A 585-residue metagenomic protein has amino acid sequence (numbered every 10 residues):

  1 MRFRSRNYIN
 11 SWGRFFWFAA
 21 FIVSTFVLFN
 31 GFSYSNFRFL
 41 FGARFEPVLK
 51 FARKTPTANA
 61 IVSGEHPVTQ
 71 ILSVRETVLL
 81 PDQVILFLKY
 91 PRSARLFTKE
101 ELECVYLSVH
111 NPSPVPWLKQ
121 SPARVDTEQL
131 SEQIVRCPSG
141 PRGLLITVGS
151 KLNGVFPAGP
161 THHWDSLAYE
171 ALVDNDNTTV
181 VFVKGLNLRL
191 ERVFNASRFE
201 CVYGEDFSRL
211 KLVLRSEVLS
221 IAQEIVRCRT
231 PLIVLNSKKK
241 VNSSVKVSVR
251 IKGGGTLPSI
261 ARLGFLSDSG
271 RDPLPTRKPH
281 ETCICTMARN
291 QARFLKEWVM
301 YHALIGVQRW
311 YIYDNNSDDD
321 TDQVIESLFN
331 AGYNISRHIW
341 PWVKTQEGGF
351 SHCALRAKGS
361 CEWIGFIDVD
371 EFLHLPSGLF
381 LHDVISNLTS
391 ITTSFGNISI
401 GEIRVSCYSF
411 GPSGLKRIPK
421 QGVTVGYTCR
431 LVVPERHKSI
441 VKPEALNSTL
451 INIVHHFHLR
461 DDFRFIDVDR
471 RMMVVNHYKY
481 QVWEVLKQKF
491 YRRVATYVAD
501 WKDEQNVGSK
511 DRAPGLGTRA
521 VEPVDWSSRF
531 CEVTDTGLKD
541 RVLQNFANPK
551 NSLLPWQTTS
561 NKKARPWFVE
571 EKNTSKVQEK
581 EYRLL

Functional and structural regions predicted by a protein language model:
M1-V135, S139: Long, charged/polar, low-complexity intrinsically disordered N-terminal extensions that precede catalytic
R2-R44, E128-R136, P141-S166, L172 (+4 more regions): Catalytic-site signature of metal-activated, phosphate-bearing donor transferases, centered on the GT-A/GT-A-like
F87-R95, F182-E191, I233: Short amphipathic, basic-aromatic surface patches that mediate peripheral association with negatively charged
T98-V109, A196-D206, Y301: Short alpha-helical elements within RNA-binding folds
S269-C285, D320-F366, H374-F380: Active-site-proximal specificity loops/subdomain of glycosyltransferases
T286-M300, N316: Active-site beta-to-alpha loop of glycosyltransferases that engages the nucleotide-sugar donor
M300-Q308: Short, acidic, metal-binding catalytic loop of nucleotide-sugar glycosyltransferases
Q308-N316, H338-I339: Short beta-strand/loop segment that forms part of the nucleotide-sugar
